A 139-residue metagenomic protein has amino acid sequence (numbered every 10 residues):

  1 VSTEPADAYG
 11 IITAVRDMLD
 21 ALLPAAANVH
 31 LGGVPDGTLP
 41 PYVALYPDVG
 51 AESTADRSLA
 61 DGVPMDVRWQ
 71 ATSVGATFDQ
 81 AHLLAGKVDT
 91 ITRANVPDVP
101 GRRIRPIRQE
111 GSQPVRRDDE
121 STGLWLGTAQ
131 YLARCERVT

Functional and structural regions predicted by a protein language model:
V1-D61, V99-P100: Small/polar-rich, solvent-exposed N-terminal microdomains that initiate assembly or binding
S2-A6, G75, D118-S121: Charge-dense, low-complexity intrinsically disordered segments
D7, I11, Q80, G123: Conserved acidic
A55, A81, T139: Short acidic, gly/pro-rich beta-turn/loop elements at beta-sheet edges and active-site/ligand-binding grooves
V63-A81, V88, W125-E136: Oligomerization/assembly interface segments of phage tail-like spikes and tubes
F78-G86, R105-E110: Low-complexity, flexible helical/coil segments
T90-T139: Acidic-leaning, charged glycine-interspersed low-complexity segments
